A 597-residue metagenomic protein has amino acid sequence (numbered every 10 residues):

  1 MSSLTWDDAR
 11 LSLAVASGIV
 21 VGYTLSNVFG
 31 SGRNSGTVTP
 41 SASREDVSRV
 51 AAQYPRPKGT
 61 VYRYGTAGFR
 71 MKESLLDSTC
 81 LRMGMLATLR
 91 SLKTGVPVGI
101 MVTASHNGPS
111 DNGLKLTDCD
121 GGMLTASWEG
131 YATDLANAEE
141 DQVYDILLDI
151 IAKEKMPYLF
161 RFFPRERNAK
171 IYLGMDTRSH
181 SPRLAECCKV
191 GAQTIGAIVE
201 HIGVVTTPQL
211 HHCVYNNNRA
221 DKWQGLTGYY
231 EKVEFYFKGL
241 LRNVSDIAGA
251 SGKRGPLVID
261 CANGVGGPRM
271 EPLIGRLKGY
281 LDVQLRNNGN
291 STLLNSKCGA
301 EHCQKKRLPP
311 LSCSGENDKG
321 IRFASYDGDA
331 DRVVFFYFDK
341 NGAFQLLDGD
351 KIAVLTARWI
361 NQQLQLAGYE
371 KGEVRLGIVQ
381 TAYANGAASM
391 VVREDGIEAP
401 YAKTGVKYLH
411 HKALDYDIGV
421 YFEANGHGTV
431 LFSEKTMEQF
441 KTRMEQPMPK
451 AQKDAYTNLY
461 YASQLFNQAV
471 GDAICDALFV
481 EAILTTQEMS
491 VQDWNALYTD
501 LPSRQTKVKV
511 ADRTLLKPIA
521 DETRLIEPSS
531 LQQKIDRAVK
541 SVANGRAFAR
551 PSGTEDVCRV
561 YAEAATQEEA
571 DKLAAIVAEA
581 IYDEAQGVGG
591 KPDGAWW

Functional and structural regions predicted by a protein language model:
S2-R33: Terminal signal-anchor or tail-anchor transmembrane helices that tether membrane-associated enzymes to cellular
T24, A451-Q452, N458-A462, A469 (+1 more regions): Catalytic-core signal marking the mid-to-C-terminal active-site face
S43-K72, D77-L81, V96, L124-T125 (+3 more regions): Catalytic domains of riboflavin
S43-S48, A52, Y64-L86, C119-D120 (+4 more regions): Phosphate-binding chemistry for phosphorylated carbohydrates and sugar-nucleotides
T88-V96, A138-K170, L240-K253, P551-S552: Glycine-rich phosphate/diphosphate-binding loops that line cofactor/substrate pockets in enzymes
A104-K153, N217-R242: Flexible glycine-/small-residue-enriched beta->alpha junction loops that bind anionic phosphate/pyrophosphate groups
